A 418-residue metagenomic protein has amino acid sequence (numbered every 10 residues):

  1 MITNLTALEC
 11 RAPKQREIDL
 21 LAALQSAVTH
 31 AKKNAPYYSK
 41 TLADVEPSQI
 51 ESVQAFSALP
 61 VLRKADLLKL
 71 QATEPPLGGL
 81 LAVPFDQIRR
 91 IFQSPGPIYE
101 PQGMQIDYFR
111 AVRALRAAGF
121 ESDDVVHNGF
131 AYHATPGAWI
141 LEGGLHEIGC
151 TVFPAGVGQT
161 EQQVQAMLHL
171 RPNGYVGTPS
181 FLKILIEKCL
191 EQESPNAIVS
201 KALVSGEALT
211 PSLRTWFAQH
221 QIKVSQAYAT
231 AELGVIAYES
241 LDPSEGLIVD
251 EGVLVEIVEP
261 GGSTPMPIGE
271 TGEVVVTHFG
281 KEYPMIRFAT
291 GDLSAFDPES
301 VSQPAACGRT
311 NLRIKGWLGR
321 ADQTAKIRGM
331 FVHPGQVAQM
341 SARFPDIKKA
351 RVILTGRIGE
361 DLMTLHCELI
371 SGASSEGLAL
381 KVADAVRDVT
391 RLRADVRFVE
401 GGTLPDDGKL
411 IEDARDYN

Functional and structural regions predicted by a protein language model:
M1-A117, E121-D123, G359-T364, A373 (+3 more regions): Nucleotide 5′-phosphate-binding alpha/beta core
I2-A7, S57-A58, L62-H220, E245 (+1 more regions): Active-site phosphate/ATP/adenylate-binding loop shared across adenylate-forming ligases
Y37, T41, Q162, I184-L185 (+3 more regions): Phosphate- and divalent-cation-binding pockets in alpha/beta enzyme and binding domains that engage nucleotide-derived
V125-N128, V275, H366: Short, well-ordered beta-strand segments
V152, V224, V255, A350-V352 (+1 more regions): Generic structural signal for residues in well-ordered beta-strands
A155, A227, V258, T355 (+1 more regions): Conserved beta-strand termini and adjacent loop/short-helix elements that scaffold enzyme active sites in alpha/beta
Y175, F279-L392, G408: AMP-binding/adenylate-forming catalytic core of the ANL superfamily
L209-S302: Conserved AMP-binding/adenylate-forming
